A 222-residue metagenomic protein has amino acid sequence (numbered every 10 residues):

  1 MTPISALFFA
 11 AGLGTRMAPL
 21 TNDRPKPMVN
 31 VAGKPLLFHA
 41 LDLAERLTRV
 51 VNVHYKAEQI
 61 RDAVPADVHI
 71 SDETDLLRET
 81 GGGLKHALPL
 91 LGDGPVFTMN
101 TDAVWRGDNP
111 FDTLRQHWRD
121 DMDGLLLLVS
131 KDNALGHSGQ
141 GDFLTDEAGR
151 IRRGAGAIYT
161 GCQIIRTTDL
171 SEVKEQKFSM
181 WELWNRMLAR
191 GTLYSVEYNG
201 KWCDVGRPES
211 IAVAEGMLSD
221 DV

Functional and structural regions predicted by a protein language model:
M1-F8, R16, N30, K34-P110 (+2 more regions): Conserved N-terminal catalytic core of the sugar/cofactor nucleotidyltransferase
L13: Conserved SAM/SAH-binding loop
N22-P27: Short alpha-helical oligomerization interface
N52-H54, S71-T74, L127, G154 (+1 more regions): Conserved beta-strand termini and adjacent loop/short-helix elements that scaffold enzyme active sites in alpha/beta
V53-Y55, L125-D142: Short beta-strand-to-loop element that shapes/binds the nucleotide-sugar donor at the catalytic cleft/hinge
D62-V64, S138-A148: Acidic-glycine-rich active-site phosphate/pyrophosphate-binding loop
F97-M99, V104, N109-R119, D132-L135 (+1 more regions): Catalytic-core segments of class I nucleotidyltransferases/pyrophosphorylases that form NMP-activated intermediates
